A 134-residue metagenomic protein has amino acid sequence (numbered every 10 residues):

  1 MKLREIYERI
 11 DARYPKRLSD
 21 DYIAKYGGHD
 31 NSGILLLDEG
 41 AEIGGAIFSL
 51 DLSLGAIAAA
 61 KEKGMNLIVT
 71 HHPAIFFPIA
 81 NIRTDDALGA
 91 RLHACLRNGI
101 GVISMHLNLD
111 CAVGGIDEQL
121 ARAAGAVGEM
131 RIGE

Functional and structural regions predicted by a protein language model:
M1-E134: Hydrophobic structural segments
